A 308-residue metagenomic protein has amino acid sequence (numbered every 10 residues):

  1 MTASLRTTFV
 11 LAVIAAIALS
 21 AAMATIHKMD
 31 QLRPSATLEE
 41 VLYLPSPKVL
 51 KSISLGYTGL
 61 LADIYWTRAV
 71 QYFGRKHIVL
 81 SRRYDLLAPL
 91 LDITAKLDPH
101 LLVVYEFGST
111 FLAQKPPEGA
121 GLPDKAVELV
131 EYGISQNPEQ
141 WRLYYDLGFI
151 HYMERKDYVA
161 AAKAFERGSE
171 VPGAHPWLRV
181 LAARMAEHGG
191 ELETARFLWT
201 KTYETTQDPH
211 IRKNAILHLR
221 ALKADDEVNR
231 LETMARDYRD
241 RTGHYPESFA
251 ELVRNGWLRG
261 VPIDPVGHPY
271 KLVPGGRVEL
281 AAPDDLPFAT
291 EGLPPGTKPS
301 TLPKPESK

Functional and structural regions predicted by a protein language model:
T2-S109, A113, G121: N-terminal alpha-helical interaction modules that lie
L42-G56, A126-Y132, A161-E166, R212-K213: Repeat-mediated protein-protein interaction surfaces in helical alpha-solenoids
Y72-F73, F111-P116, H151-Y152, A186: Residue at a conserved register position within TPR or TPR-like alpha-solenoid repeats
R83-L86, E118-L129, E154-A164, E191-T194: Structural signature of tandem alpha-helical TPR/SEL1-like repeats, specifically the intra-repeat loop/turn
I93-T94, Y132-G133, R167-G168, K201-T205: Canonical positions in the second alpha-helix
P99, P138-E139, P172-G173, T206-Q207: Short coil turns that delineate tetratricopeptide repeat
E106-F107, P123, W141-L147, P176-A182 (+3 more regions): Alpha-solenoid helical repeat scaffolds
Q114-P117, T194-Y203, D208-K308: Low-complexity, acidic interaction segments enriched in glycine
